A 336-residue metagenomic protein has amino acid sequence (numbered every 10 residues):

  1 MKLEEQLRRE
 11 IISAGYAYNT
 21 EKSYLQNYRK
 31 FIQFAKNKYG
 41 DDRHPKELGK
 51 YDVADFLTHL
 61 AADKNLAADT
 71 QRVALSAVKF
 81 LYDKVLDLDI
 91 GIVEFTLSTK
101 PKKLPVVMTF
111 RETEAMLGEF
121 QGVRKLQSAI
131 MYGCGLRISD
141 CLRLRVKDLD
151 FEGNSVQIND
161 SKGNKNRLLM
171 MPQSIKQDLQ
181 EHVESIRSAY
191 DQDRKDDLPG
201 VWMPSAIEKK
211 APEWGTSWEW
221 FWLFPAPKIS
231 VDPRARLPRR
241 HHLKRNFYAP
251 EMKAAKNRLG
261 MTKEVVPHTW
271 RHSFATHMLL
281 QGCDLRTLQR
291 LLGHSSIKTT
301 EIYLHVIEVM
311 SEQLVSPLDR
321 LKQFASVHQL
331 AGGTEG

Functional and structural regions predicted by a protein language model:
M1-G336: Conserved catalytic core of the tyrosine transesterase superfamily
